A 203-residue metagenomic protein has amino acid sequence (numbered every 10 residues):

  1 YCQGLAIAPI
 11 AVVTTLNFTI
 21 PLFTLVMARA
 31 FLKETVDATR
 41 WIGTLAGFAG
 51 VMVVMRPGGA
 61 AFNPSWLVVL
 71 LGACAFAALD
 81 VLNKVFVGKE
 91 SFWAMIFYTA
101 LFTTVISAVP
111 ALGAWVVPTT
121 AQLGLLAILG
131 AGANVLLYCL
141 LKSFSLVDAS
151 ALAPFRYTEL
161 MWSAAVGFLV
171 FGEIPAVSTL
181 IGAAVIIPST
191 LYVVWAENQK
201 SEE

Functional and structural regions predicted by a protein language model:
Y1-Q3, L70-A78, L82, G113-S150 (+1 more regions): Hydrophobic alpha-helical transmembrane segments of multi-pass membrane transport proteins, especially secondary
Q3, I20-I42, M161-L180: C-terminal transmembrane-helix exit sites in multi-pass transporters
T14-T19, F86-F102, L137-L169: Helix-helix packing/entry segments at the starts of transmembrane helices
P21-V26, V51, C74-A77, A108 (+3 more regions): Hydrophobic/small/kink-forming positions within alpha-helical transmembrane segments of polytopic membrane proteins
T39-R56, G72, S178-E197: Hydrophobic transmembrane alpha-helices of multi-pass small-molecule transport proteins
G47-A61, T103-G124, I128, L169 (+1 more regions): Membrane-interface helix-cap regions at the ends of transmembrane helices in multi-pass membrane proteins
G59-P118: Transmembrane alpha-helical segments that form core, pore/gating elements of small-molecule transporters/exporters
L146, V194-E203: Membrane-interface capping segments at transmembrane-helix boundaries
